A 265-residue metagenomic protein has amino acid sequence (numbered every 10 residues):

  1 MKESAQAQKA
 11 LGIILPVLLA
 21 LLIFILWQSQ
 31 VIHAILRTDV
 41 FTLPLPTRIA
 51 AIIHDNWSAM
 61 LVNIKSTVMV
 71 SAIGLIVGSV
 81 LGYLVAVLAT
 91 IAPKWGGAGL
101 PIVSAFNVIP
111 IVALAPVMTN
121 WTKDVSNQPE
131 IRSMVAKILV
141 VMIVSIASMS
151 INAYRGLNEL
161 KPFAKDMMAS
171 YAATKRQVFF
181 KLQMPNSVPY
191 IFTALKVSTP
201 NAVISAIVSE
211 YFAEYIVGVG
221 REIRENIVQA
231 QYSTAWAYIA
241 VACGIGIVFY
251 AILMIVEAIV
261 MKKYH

Functional and structural regions predicted by a protein language model:
M1-S29: N-terminal signal-anchor/first transmembrane alpha helix
H33-I76: Periplasmic/extracellular loop-to-transmembrane helix junction in inner-membrane transport proteins
P44-I52, I216-V228: Short hydrophobic, aromatic-rich alpha-helical segments embedded in or entering the lipid bilayer of multi-pass
I73-V103: Transmembrane-helix boundary motif in ABC transporter permease subunits
S104-S148, R155-G156: Generic hydrophobic transmembrane alpha-helix motif, especially the helices
L139, R176-S209, A237: Transmembrane alpha-helices
N152-I191, I223: Short cytoplasmic-facing helical segments at TM-TM junctions of multi-pass membrane proteins
A237-H265: C-terminal transmembrane helix and the adjacent membrane-cytosol boundary/short C-terminal tail of inner/organellar
